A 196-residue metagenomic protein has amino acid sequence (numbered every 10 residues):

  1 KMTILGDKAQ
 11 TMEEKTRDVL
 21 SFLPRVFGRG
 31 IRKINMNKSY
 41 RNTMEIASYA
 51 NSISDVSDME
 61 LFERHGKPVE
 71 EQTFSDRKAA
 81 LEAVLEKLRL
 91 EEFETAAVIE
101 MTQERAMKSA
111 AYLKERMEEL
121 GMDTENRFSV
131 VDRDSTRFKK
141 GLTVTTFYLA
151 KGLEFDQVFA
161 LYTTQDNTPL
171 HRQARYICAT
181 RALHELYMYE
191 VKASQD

Functional and structural regions predicted by a protein language model:
K1-D196: Conserved helicase motor core of SF1/SF2 NTP-dependent helicases
